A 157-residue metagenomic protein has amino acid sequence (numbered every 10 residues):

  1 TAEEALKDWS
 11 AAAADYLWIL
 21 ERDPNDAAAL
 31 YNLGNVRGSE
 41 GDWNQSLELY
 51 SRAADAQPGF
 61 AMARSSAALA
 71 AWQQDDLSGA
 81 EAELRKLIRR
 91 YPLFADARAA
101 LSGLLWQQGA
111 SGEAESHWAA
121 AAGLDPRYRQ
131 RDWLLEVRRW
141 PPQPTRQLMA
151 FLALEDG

Functional and structural regions predicted by a protein language model:
T1-E4, E21, Y31, N35-S39 (+3 more regions): Position-specific recognition of the canonical hydrophobic site in helix A of tetratricopeptide repeat
A5-W18, S39-R52, Q74-K86, A110-H117: Structural signature of tandem alpha-helical TPR/SEL1-like repeats, specifically the intra-repeat loop/turn
W9, L30, R64, R98 (+1 more regions): Canonical tetratricopeptide repeat
A27-A28, W43, A61-M62, A95-D96 (+1 more regions): Helix-start (N-cap) detector for alpha-helical repeat units in TPR-like alpha-solenoids, especially tetratricopeptide
W72, R85-A95, A99-R129: TPR/TPR-like (Sel1-like) alpha-helical repeat modules
A120-G157: Terminal, low-structured helical/coil segments at or just beyond the last alpha-helical repeat
